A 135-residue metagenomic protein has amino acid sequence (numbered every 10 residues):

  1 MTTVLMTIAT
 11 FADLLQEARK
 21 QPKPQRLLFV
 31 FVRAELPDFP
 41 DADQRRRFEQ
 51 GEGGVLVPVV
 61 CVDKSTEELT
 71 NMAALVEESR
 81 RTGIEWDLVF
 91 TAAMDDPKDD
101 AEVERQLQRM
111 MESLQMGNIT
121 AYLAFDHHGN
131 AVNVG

Functional and structural regions predicted by a protein language model:
M1-R47: N-terminal, charge-rich interaction modules
P24-L27, E85-L88, I119-Y122: Short, surface-exposed beta-edge/turn micro-motifs
V30-P37, A92-P97, H127-H128: Short, flexible beta-strand-to-coil junctions
R33, Q50, L69-V76, M116-N118: N-terminus-centered regions that define maturation/targeting leaders and the start of the first functional domain
E52-L69: Acidic/glycine-enriched edge-of-secondary-structure segments
K64-R80, N130-V134: Intrinsic, low-complexity N-terminal interaction/targeting segments
A74-E102: Mid-chain, well-packed structural core segment of small domains
E78, E102-G135: Helix-rich interaction surfaces within compact, conserved domain-sized segments that mediate assembly or partner
